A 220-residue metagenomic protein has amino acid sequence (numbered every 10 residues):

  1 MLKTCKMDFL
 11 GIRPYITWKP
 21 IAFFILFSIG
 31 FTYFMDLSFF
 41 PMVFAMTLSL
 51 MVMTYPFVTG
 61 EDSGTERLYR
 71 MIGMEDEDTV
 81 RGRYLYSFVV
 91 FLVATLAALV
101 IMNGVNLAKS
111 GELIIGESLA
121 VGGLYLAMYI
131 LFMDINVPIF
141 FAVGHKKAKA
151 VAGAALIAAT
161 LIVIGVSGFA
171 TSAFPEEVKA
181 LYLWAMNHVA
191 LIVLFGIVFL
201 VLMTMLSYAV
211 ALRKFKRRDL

Functional and structural regions predicted by a protein language model:
M1-G64, G82-L220: Hydrophobic alpha-helical transmembrane segments of membrane proteins
R70-D76: Short helix-to-coil transition segments within interhelical loops that connect adjacent transmembrane helices
D78-V80: Alpha-helix N-cap/helix-start motif at helix boundaries, enriched for small hydrophobics
